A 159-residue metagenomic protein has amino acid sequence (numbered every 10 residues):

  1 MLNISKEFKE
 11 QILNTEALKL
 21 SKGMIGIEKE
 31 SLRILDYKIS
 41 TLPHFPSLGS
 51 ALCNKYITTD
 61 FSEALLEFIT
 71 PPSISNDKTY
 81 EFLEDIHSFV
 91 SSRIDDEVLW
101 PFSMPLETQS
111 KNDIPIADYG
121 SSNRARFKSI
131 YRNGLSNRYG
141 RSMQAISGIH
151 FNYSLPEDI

Functional and structural regions predicted by a protein language model:
M1-S136, M143-A145: Terminal catalytic/cofactor-binding subdomain
S154-I159: Extended, regular secondary-structure scaffolds
